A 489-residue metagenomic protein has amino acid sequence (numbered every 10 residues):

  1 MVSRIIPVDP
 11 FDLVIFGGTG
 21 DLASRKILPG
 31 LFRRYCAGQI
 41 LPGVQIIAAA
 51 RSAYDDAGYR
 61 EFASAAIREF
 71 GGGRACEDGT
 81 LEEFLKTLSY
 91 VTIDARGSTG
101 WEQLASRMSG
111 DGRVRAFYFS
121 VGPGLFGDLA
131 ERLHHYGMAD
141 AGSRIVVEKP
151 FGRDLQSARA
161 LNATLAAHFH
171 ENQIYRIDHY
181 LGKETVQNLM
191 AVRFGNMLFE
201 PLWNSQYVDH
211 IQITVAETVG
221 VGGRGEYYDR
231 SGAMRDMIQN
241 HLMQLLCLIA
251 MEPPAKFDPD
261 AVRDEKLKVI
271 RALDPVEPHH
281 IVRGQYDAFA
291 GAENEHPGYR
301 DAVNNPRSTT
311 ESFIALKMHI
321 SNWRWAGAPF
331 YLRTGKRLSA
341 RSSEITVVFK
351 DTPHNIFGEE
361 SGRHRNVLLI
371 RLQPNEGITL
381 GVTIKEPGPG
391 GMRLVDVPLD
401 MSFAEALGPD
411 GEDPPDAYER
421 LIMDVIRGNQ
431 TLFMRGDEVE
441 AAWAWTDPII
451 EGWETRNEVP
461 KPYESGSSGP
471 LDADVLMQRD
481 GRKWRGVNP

Functional and structural regions predicted by a protein language model:
M1-V146, F151-P489: Secretory/organelle targeting and membrane-embedding segments
